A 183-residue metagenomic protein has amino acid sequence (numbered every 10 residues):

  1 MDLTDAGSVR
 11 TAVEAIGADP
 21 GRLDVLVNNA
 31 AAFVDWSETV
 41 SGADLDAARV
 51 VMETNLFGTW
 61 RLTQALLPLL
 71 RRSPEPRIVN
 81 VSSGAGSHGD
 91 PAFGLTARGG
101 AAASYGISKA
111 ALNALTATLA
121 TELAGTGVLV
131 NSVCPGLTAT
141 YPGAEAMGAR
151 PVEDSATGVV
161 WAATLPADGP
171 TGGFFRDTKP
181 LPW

Functional and structural regions predicted by a protein language model:
M1-T11: The beta1-alpha1 cofactor-binding region of Rossmann-like NAD(H)/NADP(H)-dependent oxidoreductases
A15-L26, V34-W36, D168: A glycine-rich helix->loop->beta "capping" turn within Rossmann-like NAD(P)(H)-dependent oxidoreductase domains
V27, L62-L66, L70, L115-T116 (+1 more regions): Hydrophobic positions on the long internal alpha-helix of Rossmann-like NAD(P)-dependent oxidoreductase domains
N28-N29, R77-S83, L129-C134: Structural signature of the Rossmann-like NAD(P)-dependent dehydrogenase/reductase core
A32-M52, R71-A124, A144: Catalytic loop of short-chain dehydrogenase/reductase
A110, G125, S132, E145-W183: C-terminal helical subdomain
